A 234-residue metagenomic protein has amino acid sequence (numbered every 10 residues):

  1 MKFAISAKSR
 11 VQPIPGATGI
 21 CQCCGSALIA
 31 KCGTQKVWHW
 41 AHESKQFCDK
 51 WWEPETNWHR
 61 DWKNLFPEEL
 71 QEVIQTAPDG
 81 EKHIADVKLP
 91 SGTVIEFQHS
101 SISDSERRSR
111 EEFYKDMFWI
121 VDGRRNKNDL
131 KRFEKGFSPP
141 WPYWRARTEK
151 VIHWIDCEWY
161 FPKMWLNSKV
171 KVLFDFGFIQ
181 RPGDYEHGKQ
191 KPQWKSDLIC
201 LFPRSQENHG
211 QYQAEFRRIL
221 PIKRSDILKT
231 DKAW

Functional and structural regions predicted by a protein language model:
M1-G16, R124-W234: Non-catalytic C-terminal interaction segments of nucleic acid-processing enzymes
M1-L70, A77, D226-W234: Nuclease-adjacent, charged terminal/linker segments that flank catalytic cores
Q12-P15, G25-K31, D61-S109, R125-K135 (+2 more regions): Active-site metal-binding core of divalent-cation-utilizing nuclease and nuclease-like domains
H39-H42, H59, H83, H99 (+3 more regions): Histidine (H) residue identity feature
E69, M117-F118: Hydrophobic anchor at the start of a short beta-strand that flanks the dinucleotide cofactor-binding loop
Y114: Active-site-proximal loop/hinge segments that shape catalytic or ion-binding/gating pockets
V121: Short beta-strand/turn micro-motifs composed of small residues that flank or help shape donor/cofactor-binding pockets
